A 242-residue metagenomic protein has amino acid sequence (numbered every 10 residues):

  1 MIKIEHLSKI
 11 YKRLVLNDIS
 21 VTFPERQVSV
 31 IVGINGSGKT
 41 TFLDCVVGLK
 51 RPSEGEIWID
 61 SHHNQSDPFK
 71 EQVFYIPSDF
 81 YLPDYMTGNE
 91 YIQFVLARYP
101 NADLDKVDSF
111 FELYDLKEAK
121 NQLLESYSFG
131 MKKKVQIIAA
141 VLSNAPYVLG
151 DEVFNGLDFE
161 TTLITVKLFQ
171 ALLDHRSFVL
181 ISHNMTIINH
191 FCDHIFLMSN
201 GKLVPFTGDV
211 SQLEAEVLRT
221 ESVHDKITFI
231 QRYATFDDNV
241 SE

Functional and structural regions predicted by a protein language model:
V32-I34: The feature captures the beta-strand-to-loop junction immediately N-terminal to the Walker
V47: Helix-to-loop junction immediately C-terminal to a conserved catalytic motif
G55-F69: Conserved ABC transporter NBD signature motif
Q93, L104-A119, V141: Conserved ABC ATPase "signature" region
V148-E152: Catalytic Walker B motif of ABC-type/P-loop ATPase nucleotide-binding domains
F159-T161: Helix N-cap at the start of a conserved alpha-helix in ABC-type nucleotide-binding domains
N184-H190: Conserved H-loop
K202-I227: Conserved beta-strand-loop-alpha-helix hinge in the C-terminal portion of ABC ATPase nucleotide-binding domains
